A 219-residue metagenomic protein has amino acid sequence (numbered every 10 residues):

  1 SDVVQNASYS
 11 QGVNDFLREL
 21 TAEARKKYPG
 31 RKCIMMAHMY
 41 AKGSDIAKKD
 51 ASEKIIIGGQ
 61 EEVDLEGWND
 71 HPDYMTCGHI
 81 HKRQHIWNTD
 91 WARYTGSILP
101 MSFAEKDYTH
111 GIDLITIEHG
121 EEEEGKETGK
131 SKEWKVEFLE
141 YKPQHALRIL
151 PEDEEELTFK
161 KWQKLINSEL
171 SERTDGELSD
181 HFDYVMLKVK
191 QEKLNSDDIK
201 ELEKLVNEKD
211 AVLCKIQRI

Functional and structural regions predicted by a protein language model:
S1-C33, D50-E62: Binuclear metal-dependent hydrolase catalytic cores centered on His/Asp/Glu-rich metal-binding motifs
S1-D2, I34-H38, A92-T95: Active-site-proximal beta-strand elements of phosphoester/diester hydrolases
Y28-K32, P72, F182-Y184: A general structural motif
K32-Y40, A47-K48: Domain-core and long-helix interface of multi-subunit machines
I34-M36, I112-L114, F138: Conserved hydrophobic/aromatic beta-strand scaffold that supports enzyme active sites
I34-M36, T76, M186: Structural motif
K42-G43, A47-E121, T128: Conserved beta-sheet core of the metallophosphoesterase superfamily
I117-I219: Accessory, non-catalytic peripheral segments of nucleic-acid enzymes
